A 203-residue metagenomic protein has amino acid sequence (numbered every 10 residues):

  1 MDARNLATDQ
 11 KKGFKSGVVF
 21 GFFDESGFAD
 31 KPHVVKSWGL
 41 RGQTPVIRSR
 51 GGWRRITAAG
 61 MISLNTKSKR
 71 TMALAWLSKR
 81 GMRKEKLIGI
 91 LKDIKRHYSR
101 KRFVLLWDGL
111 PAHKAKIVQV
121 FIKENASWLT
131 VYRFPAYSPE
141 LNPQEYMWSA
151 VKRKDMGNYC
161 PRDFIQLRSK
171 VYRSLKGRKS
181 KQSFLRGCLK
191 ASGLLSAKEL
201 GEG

Functional and structural regions predicted by a protein language model:
D2-K92, S192-G203: Extended, low-complexity cationic-aromatic segments
K15, R100, E124-W128: Short, well-ordered coil/turn elements that cap or connect secondary structure elements
S16-F20, Q144-G203: C-terminal anion-handling pockets and recognition modules
G21-F23, V104-G109, Y132-P135, L189: Short beta-strand segments
F23-G27, G60, W107-G109, N142-E145 (+1 more regions): Short, conserved catalytic/metal-binding motifs centered on acidic residues
A29-K31, H113-A115, E140-P143: Short catalytic/ligand-binding loop motif for oxyanion handling, primarily in non-cytosolic enzymes, centered on
T44-R50, K123-P143, C160: RNase H-like polynucleotidyl transferase catalytic core
L91, K101-H113, N142: Acidic/histidine-rich, metal-coordinating catalytic segments
